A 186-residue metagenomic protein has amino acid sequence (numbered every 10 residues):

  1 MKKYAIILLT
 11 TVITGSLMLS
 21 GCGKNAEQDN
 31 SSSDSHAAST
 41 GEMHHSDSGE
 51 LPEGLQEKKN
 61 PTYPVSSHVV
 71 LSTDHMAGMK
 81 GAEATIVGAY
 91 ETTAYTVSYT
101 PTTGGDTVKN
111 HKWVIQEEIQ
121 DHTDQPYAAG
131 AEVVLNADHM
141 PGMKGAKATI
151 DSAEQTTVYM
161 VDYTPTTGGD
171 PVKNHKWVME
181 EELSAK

Functional and structural regions predicted by a protein language model:
M1-L8: Bacterial N-terminal signal peptides that target proteins for export
T10-S16: Bacterial N-terminal signal peptides
M18-G21: C-terminal motif of bacterial Sec signal peptides marking the signal peptidase cleavage site
G23-N25: Bacterial signal peptide processing site
E27-P61, V65, V70-E117, A129-E132 (+1 more regions): Basic/aromatic-rich interaction segments and small domains that mediate binding to polyanionic partners
I119-H122: Long, low-complexity, proline- and polar/charged-enriched segments that are largely intrinsically disordered
